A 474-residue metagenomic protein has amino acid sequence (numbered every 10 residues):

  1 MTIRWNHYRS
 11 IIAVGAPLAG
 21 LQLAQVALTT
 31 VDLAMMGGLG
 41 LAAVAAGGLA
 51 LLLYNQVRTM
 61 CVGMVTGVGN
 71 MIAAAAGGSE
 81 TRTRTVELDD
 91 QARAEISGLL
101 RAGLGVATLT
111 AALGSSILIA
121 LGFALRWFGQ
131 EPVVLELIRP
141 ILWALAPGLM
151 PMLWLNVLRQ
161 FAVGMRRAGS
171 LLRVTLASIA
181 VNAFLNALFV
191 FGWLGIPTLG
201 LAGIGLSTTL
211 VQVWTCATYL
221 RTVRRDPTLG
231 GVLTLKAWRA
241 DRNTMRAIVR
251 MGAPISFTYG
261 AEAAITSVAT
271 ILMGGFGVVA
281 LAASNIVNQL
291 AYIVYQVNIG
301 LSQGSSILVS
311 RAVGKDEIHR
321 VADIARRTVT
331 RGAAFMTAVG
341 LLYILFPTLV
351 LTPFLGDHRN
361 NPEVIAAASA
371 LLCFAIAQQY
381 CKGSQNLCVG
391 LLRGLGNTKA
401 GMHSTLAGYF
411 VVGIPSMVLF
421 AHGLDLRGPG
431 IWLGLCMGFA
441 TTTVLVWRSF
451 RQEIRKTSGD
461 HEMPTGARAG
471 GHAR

Functional and structural regions predicted by a protein language model:
M1-L18, I72-M150, I196-A253, V309-A377 (+1 more regions): Short alpha-helical transmembrane segments in multi-pass integral membrane proteins
T2-A34, G38-L39, N55-G67, M71 (+5 more regions): N-terminal transmembrane alpha-helices
A13-D32, A144, L155, S178 (+5 more regions): Transmembrane helical elements of multi-pass membrane transporters/channels
V26-A46, L125-P132, L188-L199, S256 (+3 more regions): Helix-terminus/linker motif at the lipid-water interface of multi-pass membrane proteins
M36-N55, V133-L137, L201-A202, L206 (+5 more regions): Interfacial/gating helices of multi-pass transporter permease domains
A46-S115, M152-R166, L171, L281-P347 (+2 more regions): Small-residue-rich hydrophobic transmembrane alpha-helices
Q56-T59, N182-N186, C216-L220, I293-Q296 (+3 more regions): Hydrophobic transmembrane alpha-helices of multi-pass small-molecule transporters
V65, A144-G164, L171-I179, I204-L220 (+5 more regions): Short runs within selected transmembrane alpha-helices of multi-pass transporters and secretion channels
